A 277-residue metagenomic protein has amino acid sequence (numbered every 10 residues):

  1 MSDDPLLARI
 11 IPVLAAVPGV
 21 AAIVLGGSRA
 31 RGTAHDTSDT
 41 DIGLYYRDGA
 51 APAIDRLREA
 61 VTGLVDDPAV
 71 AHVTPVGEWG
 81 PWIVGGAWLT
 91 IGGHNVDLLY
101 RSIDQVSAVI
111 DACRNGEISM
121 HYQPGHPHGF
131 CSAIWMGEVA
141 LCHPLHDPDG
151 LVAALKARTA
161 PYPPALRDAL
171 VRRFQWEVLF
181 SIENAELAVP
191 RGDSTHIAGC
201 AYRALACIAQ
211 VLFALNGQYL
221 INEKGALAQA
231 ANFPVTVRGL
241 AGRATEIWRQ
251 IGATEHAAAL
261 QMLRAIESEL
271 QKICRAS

Functional and structural regions predicted by a protein language model:
M1-L25: Helical scaffold of the NTase/Pol beta-like nucleotidyltransferase catalytic core
I10, L14, V61-P68, L270: Hydrophobic, Leu/Ile/Phe/Ala-enriched alpha-helical segments that form helix-helix packing faces
G27-G63, G85, L89-Y100: Catalytic metal-binding acidic patch
S28-G43, T74, H143-L151, R191: Short N-terminal helix-initiation segments at or just after the protein's N-terminus
A30-R31, I103-Q105, Y219-L220: Short, solvent-exposed loop/turn segments at secondary-structure junctions
G63-V189: Conserved NTP/Mg2+-binding pocket subregion across the NTase superfamily
L145-S277: Conserved nucleotidyltransferase catalytic core and NTase-mimicking acidic/glycine-rich helix/loop elements in nucleic
